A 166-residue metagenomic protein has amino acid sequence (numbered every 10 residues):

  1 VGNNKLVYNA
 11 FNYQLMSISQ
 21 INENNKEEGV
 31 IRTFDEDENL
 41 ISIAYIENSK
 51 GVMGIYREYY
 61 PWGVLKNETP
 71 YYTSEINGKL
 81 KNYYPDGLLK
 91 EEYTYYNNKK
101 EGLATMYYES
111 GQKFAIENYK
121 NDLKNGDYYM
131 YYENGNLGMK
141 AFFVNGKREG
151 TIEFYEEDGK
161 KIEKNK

Functional and structural regions predicted by a protein language model:
V1-K166: Glycine/tyrosine- and acidic-biased, solvent-exposed loop/turn segments at the edges of beta-strands
